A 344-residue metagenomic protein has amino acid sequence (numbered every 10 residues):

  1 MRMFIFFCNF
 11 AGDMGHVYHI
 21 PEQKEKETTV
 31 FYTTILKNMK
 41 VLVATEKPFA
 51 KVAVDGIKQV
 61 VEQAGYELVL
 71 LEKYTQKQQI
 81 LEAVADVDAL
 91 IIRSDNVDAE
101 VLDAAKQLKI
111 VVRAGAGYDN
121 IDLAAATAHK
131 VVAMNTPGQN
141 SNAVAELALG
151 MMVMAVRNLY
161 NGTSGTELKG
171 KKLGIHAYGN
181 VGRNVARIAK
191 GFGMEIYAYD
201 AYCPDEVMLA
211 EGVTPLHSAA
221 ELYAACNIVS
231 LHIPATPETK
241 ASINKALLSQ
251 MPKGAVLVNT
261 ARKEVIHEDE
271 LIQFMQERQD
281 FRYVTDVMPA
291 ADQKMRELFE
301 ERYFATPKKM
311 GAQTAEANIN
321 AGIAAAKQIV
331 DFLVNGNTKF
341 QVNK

Functional and structural regions predicted by a protein language model:
I5-A11, Y18, E22, T28-V87 (+1 more regions): N-terminal glycine-/charge-rich "phosphate-binding" loop or analogous flexible N-terminal tail
F31-K40, T45, V52-G56, Q63 (+4 more regions): C-terminal helix-to-coil terminal segments
N38, L108, K169-K172, K245 (+1 more regions): Phosphate-coordination loops involved in phosphoryl transfer and adenosine-cofactor binding
A44-P48, E72, S94, T260 (+1 more regions): Structural motif
V69, D88-G165, H267: Phosphate/diphosphate ligand-binding glycine-rich loop within oxidoreductases
A99-L102, C203-E297, Q313: Rossmann-like adenosine-cofactor binding region
H129-G191, E206, F332, N337-N343: Phosphate-binding beta-alpha-beta segment of Rossmann-like dinucleotide-binding domains, i.e., the NAD(P)
G191-L209: NAD(P)-binding Rossmann-fold cofactor-contacting core
